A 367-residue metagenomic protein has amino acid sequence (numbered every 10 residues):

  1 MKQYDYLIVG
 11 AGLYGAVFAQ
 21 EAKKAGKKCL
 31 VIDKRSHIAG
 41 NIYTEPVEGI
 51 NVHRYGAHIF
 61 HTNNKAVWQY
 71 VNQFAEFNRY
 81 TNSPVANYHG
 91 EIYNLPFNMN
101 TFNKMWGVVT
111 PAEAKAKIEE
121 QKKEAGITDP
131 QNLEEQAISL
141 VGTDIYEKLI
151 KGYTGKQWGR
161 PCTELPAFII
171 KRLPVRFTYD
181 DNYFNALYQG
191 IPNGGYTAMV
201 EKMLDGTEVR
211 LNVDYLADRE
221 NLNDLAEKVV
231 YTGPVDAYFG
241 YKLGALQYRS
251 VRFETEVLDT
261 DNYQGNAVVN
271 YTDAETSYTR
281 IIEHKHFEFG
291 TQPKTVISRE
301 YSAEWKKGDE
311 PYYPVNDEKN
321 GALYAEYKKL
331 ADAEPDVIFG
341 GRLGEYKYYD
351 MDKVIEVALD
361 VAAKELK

Functional and structural regions predicted by a protein language model:
Y4, G26, T207, L225-E227 (+1 more regions): Short, well-ordered alpha-helix to beta-strand connector turns
Y4-V31, A362, L366: N-terminal Rossmann-like FAD-binding beta1-loop-alpha1 element of flavoenzymes
Q20-E48: Glycine-rich FAD pyrophosphate-binding loop
G40-N41, N94-L95, Y146, Q157-C162 (+5 more regions): Short catalytic/ligand-binding loop motif for oxyanion handling, primarily in non-cytosolic enzymes, centered on
E48-K123: Dinucleotide-binding Rossmann-like beta1-alpha1 core, especially the glycine-rich loop that anchors the ADP
H89-Y93, M99-K228, T232, D236-F239: Active-site/ligand-binding neighborhood in enzyme catalytic cores
L216-L330: Mid-domain catalytic core of redox enzymes that form a hydrophobic substrate pocket/lid adjacent to a catalytic redox
E310-K367: C-terminal catalytic lobe of FAD-dependent flavoproteins
